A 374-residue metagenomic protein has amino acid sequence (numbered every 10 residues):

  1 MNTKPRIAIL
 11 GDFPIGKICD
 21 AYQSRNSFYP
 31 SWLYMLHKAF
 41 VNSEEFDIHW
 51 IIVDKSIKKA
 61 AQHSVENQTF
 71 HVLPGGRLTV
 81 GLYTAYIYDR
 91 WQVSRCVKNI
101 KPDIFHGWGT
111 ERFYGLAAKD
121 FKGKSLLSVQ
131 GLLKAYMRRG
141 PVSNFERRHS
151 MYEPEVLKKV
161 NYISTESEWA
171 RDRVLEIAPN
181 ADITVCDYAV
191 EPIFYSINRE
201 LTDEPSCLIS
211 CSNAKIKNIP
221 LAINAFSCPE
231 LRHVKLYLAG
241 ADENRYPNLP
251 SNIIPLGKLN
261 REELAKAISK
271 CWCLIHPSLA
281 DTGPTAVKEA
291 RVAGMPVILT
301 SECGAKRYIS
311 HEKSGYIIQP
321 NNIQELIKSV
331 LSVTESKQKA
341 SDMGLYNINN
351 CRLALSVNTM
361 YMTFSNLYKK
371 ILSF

Functional and structural regions predicted by a protein language model:
M1-I57, S227: N-terminal subdomain of nucleotide-sugar transferases
A8, S164, N198-K217, I223-F226 (+1 more regions): Conserved donor-binding/catalytic core segment of Leloir-type glycosyltransferases
M35, R95, N144-I163, I177: Membrane-proximal helix-turn-helix segments that form the acceptor-binding/catalytic region of lipid-linked
W169, A189: Carbohydrate-associated surface elements
L279: Aromatic "clamp/platform" in nucleotide-sugar-dependent glycosyltransferases that forms part of the donor/acceptor
P296-L299: Short hydrophobic beta-strand element within catalytic cores of glycosyltransferases and related nucleotide-activated
H311-E312, Y316-I323, S332-K337: Conserved acidic donor-binding segment of nucleotide-sugar-dependent glycosyltransferases
E325, S332, K339-A354, M360-N366: A short, well-ordered alpha-helix in the C-terminal region of glycosyltransferases
